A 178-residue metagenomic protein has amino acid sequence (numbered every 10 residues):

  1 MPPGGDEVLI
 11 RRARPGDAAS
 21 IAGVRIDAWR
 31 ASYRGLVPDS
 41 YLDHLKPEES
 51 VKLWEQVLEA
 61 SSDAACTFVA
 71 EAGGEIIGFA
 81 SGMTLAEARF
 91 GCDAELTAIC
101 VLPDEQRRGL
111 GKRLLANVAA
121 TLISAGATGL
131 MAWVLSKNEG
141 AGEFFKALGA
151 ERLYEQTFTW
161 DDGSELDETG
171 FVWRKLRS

Functional and structural regions predicted by a protein language model:
M1-P3: Short acidic N-proximal helix/loop "leader" segments that mark the beginning of a domain or an inter-domain linker
E7-L9: Extreme N-terminal starter segment of soluble prokaryotic enzymes
R12-G16, G23-L36, S40-D104, K112-N117 (+3 more regions): Acetyl-CoA-dependent GNAT
V24, A125, A147-L148: Structural motif
C92-A94, M131, L135-G142, A147-S178: C-terminal "cap" of GNAT-fold acetyltransferases
L102-D104, R108, S136-K137: Active-site acidic-Proline motif in GNAT/NAT acetyltransferases
L110, A127, A150: Short phosphate-binding/catalytic loops that engage adenosine nucleotides
L122-W133: Conserved GNAT acetyl-CoA-binding A-motif
